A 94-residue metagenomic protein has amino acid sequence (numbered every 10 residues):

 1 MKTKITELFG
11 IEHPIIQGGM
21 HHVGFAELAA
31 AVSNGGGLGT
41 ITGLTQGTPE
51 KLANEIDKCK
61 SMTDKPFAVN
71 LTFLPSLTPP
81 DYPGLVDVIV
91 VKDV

Functional and structural regions predicted by a protein language model:
M1-V94: Active-site entrance/lid segments in N-terminal catalytic domains of soluble metabolic enzymes
